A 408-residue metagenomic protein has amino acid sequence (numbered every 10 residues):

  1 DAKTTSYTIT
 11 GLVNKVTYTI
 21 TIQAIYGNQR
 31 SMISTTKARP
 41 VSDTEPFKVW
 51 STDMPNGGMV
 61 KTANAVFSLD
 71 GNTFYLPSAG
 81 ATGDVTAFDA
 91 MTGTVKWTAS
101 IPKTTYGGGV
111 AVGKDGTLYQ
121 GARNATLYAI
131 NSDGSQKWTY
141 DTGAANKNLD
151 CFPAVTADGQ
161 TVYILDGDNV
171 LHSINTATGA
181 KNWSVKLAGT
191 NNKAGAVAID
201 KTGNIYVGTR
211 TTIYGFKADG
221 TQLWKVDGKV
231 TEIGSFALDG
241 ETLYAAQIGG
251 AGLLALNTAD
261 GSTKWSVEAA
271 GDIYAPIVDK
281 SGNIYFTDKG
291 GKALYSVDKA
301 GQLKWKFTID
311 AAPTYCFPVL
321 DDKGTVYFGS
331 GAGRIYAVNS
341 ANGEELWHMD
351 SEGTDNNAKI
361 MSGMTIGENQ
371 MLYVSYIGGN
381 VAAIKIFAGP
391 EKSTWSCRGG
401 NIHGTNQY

Functional and structural regions predicted by a protein language model:
K3-Y7: Short S/T/G- and acidic-enriched coil/turn segments that sit immediately N-terminal to beta-strands in beta-sandwich
I9-Q29: Beta-strand-rich modules
Y26-D43: Extracellular fibronectin type III
A38-Y408: Secretory-pathway ectodomains
